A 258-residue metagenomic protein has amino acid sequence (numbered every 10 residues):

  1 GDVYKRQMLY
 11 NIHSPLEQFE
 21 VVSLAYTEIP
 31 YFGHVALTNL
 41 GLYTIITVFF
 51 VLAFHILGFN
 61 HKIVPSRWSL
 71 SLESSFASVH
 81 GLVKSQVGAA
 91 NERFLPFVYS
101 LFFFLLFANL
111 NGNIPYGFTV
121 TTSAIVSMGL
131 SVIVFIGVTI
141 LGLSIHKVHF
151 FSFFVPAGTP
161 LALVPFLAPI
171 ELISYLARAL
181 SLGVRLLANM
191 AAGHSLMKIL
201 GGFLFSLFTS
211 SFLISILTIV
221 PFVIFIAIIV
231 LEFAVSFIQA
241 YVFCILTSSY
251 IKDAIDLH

Functional and structural regions predicted by a protein language model:
G1-D2: Positively charged, low-complexity/disordered segments
K5-H258: Selective transmembrane helix interface/packing segments
